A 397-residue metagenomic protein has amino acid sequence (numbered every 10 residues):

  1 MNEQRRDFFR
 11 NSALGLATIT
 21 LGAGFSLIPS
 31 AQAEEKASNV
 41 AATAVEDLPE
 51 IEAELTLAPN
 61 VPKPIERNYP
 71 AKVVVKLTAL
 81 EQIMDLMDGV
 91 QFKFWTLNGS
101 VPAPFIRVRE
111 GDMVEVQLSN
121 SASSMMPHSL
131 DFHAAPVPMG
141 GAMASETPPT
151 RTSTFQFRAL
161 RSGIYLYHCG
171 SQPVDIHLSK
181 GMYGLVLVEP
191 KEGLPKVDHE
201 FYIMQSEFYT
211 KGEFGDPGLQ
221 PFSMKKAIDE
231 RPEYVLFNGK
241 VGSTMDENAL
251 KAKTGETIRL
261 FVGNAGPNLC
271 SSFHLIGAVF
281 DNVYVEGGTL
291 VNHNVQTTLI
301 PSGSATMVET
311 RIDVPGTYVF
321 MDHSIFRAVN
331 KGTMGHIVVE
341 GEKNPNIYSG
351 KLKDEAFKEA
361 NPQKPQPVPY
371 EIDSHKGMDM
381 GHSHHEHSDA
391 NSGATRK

Functional and structural regions predicted by a protein language model:
N2-K397: Copper-binding active sites and cupredoxin-like electron-transfer domains, recognizing His/Cys-rich ligand loops
